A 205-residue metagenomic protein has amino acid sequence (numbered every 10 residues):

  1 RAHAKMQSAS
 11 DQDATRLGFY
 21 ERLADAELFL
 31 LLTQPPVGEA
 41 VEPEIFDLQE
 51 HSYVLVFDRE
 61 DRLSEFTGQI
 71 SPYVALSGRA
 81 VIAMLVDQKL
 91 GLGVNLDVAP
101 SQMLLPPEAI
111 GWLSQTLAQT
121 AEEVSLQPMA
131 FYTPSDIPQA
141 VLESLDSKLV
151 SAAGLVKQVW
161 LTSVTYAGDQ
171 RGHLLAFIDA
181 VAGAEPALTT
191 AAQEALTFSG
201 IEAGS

Functional and structural regions predicted by a protein language model:
R1-S205: An interfacial alpha-helical scaffold signature
